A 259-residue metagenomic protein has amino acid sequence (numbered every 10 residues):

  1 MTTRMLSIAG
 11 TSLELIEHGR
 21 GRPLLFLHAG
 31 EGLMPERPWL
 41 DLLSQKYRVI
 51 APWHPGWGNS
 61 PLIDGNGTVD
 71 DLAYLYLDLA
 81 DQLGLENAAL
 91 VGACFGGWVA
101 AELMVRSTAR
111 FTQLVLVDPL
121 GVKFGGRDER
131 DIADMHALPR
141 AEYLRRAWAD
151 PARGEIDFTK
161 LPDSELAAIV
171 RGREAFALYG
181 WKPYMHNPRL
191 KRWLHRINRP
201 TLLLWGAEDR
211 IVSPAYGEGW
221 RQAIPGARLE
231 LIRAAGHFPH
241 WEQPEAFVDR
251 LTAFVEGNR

Functional and structural regions predicted by a protein language model:
A9-P61: Conserved HGGG/HGGXW glycine-rich cap/lid loop of the alpha/beta-hydrolase fold
I50-V91, D249: Active-site loop/oxyanion-hole signature of alpha/beta-hydrolase fold enzymes
G92, G96, A100: Gly/Ala-rich beta-loop-alpha elbow adjacent to hydrolase catalytic centers
A101-R106, F111-E142: Flexible "cap/lid" loop of the alpha/beta hydrolase fold
D163-R192, R196: Hydrophobic, aromatic-rich cap/lid helix
I197, L203-W205: Short beta-strand/loop motif that positions the catalytic acidic residue of the alpha/beta-hydrolase fold
E208-V212: Acidic catalytic loop of the alpha/beta-hydrolase fold
A227-R259: Catalytic active-site module of serine/aspartate enzymes centered on a nucleophile-bearing elbow/loop
